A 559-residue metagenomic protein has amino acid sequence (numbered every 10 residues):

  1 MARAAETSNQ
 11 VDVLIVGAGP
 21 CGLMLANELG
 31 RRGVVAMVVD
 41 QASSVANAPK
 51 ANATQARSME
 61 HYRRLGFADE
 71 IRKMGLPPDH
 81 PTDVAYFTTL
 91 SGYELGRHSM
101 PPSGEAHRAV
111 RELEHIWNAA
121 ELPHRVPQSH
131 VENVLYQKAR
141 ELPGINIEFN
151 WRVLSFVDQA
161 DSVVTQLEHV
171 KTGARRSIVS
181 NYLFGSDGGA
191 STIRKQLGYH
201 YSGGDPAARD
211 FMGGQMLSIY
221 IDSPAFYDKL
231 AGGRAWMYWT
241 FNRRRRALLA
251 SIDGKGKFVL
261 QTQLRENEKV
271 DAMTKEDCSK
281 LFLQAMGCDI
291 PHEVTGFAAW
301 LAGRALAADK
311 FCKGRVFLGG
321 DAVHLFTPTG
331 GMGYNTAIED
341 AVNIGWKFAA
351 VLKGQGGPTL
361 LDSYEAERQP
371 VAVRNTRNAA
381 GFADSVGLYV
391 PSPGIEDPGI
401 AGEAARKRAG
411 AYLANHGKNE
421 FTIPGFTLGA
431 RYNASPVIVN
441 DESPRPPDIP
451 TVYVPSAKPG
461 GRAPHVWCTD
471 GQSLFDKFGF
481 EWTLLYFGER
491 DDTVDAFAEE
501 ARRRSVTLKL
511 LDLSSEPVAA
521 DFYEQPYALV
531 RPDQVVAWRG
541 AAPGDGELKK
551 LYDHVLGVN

Functional and structural regions predicted by a protein language model:
E6-C21: Beta1/beta-strand and adjacent pyrophosphate-binding region of the FAD-binding site in flavoprotein oxidoreductases
N9-V11, T172-Y182: Core beta-strand elements of the Rossmann-like FAD/NAD(P) dinucleotide-binding domain in flavoenzyme oxidoreductases
A18-N27, R31, L135, G185 (+7 more regions): Conserved mid-domain beta->alpha element of the FAD-binding
G30-K50: Glycine-rich FAD pyrophosphate-binding loop
N47-K50, Q55-K138, F241: Active-site-adjacent segment of FAD-dependent monooxygenases/related oxidoreductases
D69, Q137, D161-V163, Y182 (+2 more regions): Conserved FAD-binding catalytic core of PHBH/FMO-like flavoproteins
F149-V163: A conserved short coil-to-beta-strand element within the FAD-binding core of flavoproteins
A349-P459, W467-F478, W482, F487-D492 (+5 more regions): C-terminal helical "tail/cap" subdomain of flavin- and related membrane-associated enzymes
